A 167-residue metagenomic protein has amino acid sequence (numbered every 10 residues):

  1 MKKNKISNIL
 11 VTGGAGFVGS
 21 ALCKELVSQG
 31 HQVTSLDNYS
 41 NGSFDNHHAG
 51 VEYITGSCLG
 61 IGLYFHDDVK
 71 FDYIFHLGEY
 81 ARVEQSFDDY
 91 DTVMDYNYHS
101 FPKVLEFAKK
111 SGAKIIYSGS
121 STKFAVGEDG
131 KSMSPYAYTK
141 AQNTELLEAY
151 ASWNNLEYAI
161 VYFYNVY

Functional and structural regions predicted by a protein language model:
M1-V166: N-terminal Rossmann-like NAD(P)+-binding domain of SDR-like oxidoreductases, especially those catalyzing
